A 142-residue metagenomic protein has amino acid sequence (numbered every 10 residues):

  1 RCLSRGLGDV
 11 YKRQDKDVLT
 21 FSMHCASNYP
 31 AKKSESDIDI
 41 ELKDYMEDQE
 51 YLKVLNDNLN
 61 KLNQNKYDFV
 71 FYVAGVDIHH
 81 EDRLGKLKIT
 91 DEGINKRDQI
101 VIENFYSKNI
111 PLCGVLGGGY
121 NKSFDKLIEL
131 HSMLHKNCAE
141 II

Functional and structural regions predicted by a protein language model:
R1-L7, Y11: Single conserved hydrophobic/aromatic residue that forms the stacking wall/gate of nucleotide- or nucleobase-binding
S4-R5, C25, I78, Y120: Short, glycine/acidic-enriched loop or turn micro-motifs at the edges of active sites
G6-G8, K33-S34, G85, G118-G119: Glycine-centered flexibility motif
D9, R13-K43: Glycine-rich phosphate/diphosphate-binding loop of Rossmann-like nucleotide-binding domains
D39, D44-I142: Catalytic cores of soluble, metal-dependent hydrolases
